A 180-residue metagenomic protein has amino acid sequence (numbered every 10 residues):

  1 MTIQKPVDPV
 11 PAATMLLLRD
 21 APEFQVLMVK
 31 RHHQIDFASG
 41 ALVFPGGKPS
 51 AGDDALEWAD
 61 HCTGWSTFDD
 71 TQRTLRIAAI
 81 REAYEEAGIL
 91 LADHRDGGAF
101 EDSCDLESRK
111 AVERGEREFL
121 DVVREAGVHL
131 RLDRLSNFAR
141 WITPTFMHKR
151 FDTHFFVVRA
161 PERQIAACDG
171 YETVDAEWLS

Functional and structural regions predicted by a protein language model:
M1-S180: N-terminal leader/linker segments that precede catalytic domains of diphosphate-processing enzymes
